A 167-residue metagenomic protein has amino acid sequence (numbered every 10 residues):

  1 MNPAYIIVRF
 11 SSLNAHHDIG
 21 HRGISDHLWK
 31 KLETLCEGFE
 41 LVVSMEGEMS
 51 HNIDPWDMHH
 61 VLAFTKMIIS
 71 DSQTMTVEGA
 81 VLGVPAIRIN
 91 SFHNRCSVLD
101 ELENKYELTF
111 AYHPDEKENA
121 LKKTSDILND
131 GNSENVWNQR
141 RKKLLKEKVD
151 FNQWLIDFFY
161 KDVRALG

Functional and structural regions predicted by a protein language model:
M1-F39, E48-G167: Nucleotide-activated sugar donor-binding and catalytic core shared by glycosyltransferases and related lipid-linked
V42: Conserved phosphate-donor
